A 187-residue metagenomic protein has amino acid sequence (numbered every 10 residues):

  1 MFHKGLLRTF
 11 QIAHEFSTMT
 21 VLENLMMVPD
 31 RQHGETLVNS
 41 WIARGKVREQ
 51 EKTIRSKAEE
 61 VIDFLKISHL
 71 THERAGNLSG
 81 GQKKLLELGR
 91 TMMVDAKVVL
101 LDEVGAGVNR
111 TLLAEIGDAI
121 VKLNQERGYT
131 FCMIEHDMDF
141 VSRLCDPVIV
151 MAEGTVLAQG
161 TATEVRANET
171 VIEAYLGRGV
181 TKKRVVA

Functional and structural regions predicted by a protein language model:
E35-L70, D118-V121: Conserved ABC ATPase "signature" region
R74-L78: Conserved ABC ATPase signature
V99-D102: Catalytic Walker B motif of ABC-type/P-loop ATPase nucleotide-binding domains
A114-R127: Helical segment within the ABC ATPase nucleotide-binding domain
V141-R143: A short, surface-exposed alpha-helical micro-motif characterized by mixed small hydrophobic and charged/polar residues
Q159-G160: ABC ATPase "signature
